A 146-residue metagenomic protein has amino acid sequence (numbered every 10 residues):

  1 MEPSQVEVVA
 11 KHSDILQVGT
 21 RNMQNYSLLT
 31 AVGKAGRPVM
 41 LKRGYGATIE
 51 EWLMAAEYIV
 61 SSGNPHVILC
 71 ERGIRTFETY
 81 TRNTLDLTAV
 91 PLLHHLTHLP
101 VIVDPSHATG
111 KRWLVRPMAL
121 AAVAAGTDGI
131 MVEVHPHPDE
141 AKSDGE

Functional and structural regions predicted by a protein language model:
M1-S13, N25-L28: N-terminal active-site wall of soluble small-molecule enzyme domains
E2-Q5, Y58, A141: Electropositive, surface-exposed helix/loop patches at the edges of structured domains that serve as adaptable
A10, E71-R72, A141: Gly-rich Lys/Arg/Thr-decorated short loops/hinges at beta-loop-alpha junctions or inter-strand turns that position
S13-D14, R37: Glycine/charged-rich beta-loop-alpha catalytic/anionic-binding loops adjacent to active sites
Q17-M23: Acidic, His- and aromatic-enriched active-site or binding-groove loops in soluble protein domains that engage sugars
Q24-V134: Catalytic alpha/beta core domains of metabolic enzymes, predominantly
P136-E146: C-terminal helical cap(s) of enzyme catalytic domains, especially alpha/beta-barrels
